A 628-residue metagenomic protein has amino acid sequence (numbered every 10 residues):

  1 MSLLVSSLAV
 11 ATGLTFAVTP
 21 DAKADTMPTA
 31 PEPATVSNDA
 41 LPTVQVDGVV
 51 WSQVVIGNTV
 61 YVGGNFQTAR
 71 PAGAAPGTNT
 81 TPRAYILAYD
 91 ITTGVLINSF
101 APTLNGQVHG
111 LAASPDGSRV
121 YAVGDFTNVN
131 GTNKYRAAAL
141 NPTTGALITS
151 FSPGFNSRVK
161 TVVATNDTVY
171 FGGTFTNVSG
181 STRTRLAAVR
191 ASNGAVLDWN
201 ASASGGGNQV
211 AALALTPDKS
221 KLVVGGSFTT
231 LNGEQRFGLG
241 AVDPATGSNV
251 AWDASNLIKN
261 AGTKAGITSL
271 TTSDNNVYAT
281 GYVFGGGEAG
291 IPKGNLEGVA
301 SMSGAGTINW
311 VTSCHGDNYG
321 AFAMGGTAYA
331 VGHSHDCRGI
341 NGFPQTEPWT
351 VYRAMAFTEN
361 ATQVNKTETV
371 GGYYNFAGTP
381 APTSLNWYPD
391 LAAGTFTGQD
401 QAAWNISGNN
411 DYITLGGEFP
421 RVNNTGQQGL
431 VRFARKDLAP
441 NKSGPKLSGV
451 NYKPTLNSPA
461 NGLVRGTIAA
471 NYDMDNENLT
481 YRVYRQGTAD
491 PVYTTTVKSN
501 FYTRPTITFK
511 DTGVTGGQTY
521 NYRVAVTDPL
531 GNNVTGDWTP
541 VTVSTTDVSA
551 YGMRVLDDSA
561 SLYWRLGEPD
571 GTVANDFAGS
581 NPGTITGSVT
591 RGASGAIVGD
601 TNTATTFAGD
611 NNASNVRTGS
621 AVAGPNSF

Functional and structural regions predicted by a protein language model:
S2, S6-S7, A11-V548, D557-S559 (+1 more regions): Extracytoplasmic surface signature
L3, A613-S614: Short beta-strand element of the conserved SAM-dependent methyltransferase core
D21, D25, V543-N612, T618 (+1 more regions): Extracytoplasmic low-complexity segments
